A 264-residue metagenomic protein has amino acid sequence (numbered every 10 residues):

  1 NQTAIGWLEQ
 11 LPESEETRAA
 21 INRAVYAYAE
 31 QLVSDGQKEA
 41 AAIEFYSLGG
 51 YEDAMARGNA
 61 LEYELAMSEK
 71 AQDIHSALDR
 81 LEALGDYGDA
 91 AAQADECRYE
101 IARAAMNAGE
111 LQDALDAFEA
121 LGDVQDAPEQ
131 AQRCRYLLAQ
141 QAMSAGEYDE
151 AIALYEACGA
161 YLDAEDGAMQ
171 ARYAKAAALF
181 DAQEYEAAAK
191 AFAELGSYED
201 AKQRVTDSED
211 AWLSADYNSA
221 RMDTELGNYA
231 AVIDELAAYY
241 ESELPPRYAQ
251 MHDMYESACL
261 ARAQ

Functional and structural regions predicted by a protein language model:
W7-A20, F45-R57, L81-Q93, F118-Q130 (+3 more regions): Short solvent-exposed coil/turn linkers within tandem alpha-helical repeat scaffolds
A19-V33, A56-M67, A92-M106, E129-M143 (+3 more regions): Alpha-helical tetratricopeptide repeat
V33, Y46, E69-K70, E82 (+7 more regions): Hydrophobic/aromatic side-chain positions at a characteristic register within alpha-helices of tetratricopeptide repeats
G36, Q72-D73, G109, G146 (+3 more regions): Residue-level detector of the short coil/turn that links helix A to helix B within each tetratricopeptide repeat
E110-L111, A211, I233: Long, low-complexity, acidic Ser/Pro- and Gly-enriched intrinsically disordered regions in large eukaryotic
